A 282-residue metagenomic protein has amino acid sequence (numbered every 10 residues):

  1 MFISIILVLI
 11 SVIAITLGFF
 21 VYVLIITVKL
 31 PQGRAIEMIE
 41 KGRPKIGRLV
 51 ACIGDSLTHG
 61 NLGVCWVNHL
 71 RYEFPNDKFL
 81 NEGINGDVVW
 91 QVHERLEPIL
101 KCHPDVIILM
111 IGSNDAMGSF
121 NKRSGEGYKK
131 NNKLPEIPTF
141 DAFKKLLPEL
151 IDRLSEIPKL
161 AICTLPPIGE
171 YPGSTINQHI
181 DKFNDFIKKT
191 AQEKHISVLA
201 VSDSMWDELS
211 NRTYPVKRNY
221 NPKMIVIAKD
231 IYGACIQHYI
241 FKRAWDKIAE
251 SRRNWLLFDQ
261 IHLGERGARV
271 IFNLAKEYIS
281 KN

Functional and structural regions predicted by a protein language model:
M1-S11: Feature marks short, highly hydrophobic, charge-poor N-terminal signal-anchor/signal peptide-like helices that anchor
I6, V23-L24, I187: Prokaryotic Sec-type signal peptides and long signal-anchor helices with extended Leu/Ile/Val-rich h-regions
L9-F19: Hydrophobic membrane-insertion alpha-helices, especially the h-region of bacterial N-terminal signal peptides
F19-I108: Serine-esterase "nucleophile elbow" of acetyl-processing enzymes
P44-I46, Y72-E73, H93-N282: Alpha-helical cap/lid subdomain in secreted, periplasmic, or secretory-pathway luminal O-acyl-processing enzymes
